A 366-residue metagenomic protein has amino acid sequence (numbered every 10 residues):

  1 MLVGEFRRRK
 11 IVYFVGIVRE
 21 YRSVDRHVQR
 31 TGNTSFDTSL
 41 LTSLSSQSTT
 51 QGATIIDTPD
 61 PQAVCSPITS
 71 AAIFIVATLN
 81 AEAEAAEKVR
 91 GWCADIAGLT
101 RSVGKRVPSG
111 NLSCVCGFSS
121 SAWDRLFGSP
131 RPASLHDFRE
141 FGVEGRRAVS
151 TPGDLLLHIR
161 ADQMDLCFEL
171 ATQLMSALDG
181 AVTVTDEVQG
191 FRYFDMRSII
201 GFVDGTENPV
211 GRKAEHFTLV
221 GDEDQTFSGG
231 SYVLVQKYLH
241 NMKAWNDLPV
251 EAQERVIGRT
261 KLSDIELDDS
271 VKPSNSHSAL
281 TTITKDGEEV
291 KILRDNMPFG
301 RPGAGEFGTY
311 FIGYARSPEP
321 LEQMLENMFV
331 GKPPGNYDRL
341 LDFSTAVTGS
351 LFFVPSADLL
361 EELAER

Functional and structural regions predicted by a protein language model:
F6, Y21, R30: Cationic, low-complexity basic patches in intrinsically disordered or flexible, solvent-exposed regions
K10-Y13, E20, T49: Short, positively charged and aromatic/hydrophobic N-terminal segments
L41-L44, S48-R366: Long, histidine/aromatic-enriched segments associated with O2/redox biology
